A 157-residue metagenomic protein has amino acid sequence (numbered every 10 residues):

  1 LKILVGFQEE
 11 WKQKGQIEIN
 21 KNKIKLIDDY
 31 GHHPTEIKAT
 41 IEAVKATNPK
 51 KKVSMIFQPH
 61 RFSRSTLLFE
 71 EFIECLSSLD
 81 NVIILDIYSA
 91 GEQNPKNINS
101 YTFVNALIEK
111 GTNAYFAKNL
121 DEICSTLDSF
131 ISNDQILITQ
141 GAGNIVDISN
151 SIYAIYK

Functional and structural regions predicted by a protein language model:
L1-S78: Nucleotide phosphate-binding/pyrophosphate-handling subdomain across enzymes that bind or process nucleotide phosphates
H32, P59-F62, I87-A90, A142-I145: Short glycine-rich anion-binding loops that position phosphate/pyrophosphate groups of nucleotides and phosphorylated
A39, L67-F69, P95-K96, D128 (+1 more regions): Short amphipathic alpha-helical segments
E42-A46, E70-E74, N99-S100, N133 (+1 more regions): Short, solvent-exposed amphipathic alpha-helical segments in soluble enzyme and RNA/protein-processing domains
M55-F57, I84, T139: Structural beta-sheet core signal
I73-N133: C-terminal helical cap/extension that packs against the catalytic core of soluble nucleotide-cofactor enzymes
E122-Y153: A glycine-rich beta-strand to alpha-helix segment that forms a phosphate/ribose-binding loop at ligand/cofactor sites
